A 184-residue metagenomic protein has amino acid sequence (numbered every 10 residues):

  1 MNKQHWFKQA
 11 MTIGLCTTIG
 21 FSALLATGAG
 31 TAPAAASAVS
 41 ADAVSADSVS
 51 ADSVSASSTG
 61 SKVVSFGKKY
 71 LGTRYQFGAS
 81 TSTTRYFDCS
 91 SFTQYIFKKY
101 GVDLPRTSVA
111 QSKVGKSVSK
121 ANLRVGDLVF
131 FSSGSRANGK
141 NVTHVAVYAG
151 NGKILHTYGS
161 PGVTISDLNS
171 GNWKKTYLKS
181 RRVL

Functional and structural regions predicted by a protein language model:
M1-S58, L184: N-terminal secretion targeting segments of exported proteins
N2-K8, G14-C16, A35, V102-G162: ...with weaker cross-activation on analogous glycine-rich loops/strands in unrelated enzymes
S53, T73-V125, S135-R136, Y177-L178: Catalytic cysteine-centered active-site loop
P161-G171: Catalytic alpha/beta core of large soluble enzyme barrels
K175-L184: Short, low-complexity, Pro/Ser/Thr/Gly-rich segments in the mature regions of secreted, periplasmic
